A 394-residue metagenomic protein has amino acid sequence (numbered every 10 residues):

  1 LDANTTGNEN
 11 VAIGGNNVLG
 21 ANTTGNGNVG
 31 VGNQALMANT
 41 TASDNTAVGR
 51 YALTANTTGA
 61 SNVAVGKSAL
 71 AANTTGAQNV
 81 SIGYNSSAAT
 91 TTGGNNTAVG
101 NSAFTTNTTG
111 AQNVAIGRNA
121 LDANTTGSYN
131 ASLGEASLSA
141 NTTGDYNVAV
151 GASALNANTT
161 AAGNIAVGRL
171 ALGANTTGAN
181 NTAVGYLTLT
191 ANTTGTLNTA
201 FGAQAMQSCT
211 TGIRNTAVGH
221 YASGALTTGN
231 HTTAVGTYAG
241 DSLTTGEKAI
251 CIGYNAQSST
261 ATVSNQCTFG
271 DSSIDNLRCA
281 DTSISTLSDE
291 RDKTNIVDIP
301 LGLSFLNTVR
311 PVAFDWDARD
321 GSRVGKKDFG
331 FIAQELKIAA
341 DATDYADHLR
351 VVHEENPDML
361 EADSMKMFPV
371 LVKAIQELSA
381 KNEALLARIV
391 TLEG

Functional and structural regions predicted by a protein language model:
L1-S288: Glycine- and small/polar-enriched repetitive beta-structure motifs of secreted/surface proteins
L287-G394: Intramolecular chaperone/auto-protease modules of tailspike-like proteins
